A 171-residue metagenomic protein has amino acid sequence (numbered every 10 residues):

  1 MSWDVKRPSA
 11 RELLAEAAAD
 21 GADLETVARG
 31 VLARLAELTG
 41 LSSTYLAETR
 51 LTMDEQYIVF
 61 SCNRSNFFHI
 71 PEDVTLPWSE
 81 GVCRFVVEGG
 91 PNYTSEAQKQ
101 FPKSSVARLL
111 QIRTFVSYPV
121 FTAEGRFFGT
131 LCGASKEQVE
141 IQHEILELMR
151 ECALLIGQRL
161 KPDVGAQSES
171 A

Functional and structural regions predicted by a protein language model:
M1-T26, E37, P162, A166-A171: Signal-transmission linkers at sensory-effector interfaces
L13-D20, R29-L38, F85, V106 (+2 more regions): Amphipathic alpha-helical regulatory segments at dimerization interfaces that relay allosteric signals between sensory
D20-V59, F68-E72, D163: Helix-loop-beta substructure at the N-terminus of cytosolic sensory domains that couple signal/ligand detection
S43, C83, S117, T130: Short hydrophobic/aromatic beta-strand element in the GNAT-like acyltransferase core that lines or flanks the acyl-donor
T49, N66-R108: Regulatory sensory and allosteric helical modules in signal-transduction proteins and certain transcription factors
R113-E124: A short, aliphatic-rich beta-strand micro-motif
T130-E140: Short beta-strand-to-loop transition segments that serve as allosteric relay/switch motifs in sensory/regulatory domains
I141-K161, Q167: Amphipathic alpha-helical "output/dimerization" segments
